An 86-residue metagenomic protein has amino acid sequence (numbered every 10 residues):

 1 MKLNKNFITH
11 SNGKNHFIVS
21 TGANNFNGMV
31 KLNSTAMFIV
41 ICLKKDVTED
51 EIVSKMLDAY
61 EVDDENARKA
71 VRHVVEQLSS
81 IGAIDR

Functional and structural regions predicted by a protein language model:
M1-I41: Acidic, low-complexity/disordered tracts enriched in E/D and polar residues
G28-R86: Long, charge-rich, low-complexity alpha-helical segments
